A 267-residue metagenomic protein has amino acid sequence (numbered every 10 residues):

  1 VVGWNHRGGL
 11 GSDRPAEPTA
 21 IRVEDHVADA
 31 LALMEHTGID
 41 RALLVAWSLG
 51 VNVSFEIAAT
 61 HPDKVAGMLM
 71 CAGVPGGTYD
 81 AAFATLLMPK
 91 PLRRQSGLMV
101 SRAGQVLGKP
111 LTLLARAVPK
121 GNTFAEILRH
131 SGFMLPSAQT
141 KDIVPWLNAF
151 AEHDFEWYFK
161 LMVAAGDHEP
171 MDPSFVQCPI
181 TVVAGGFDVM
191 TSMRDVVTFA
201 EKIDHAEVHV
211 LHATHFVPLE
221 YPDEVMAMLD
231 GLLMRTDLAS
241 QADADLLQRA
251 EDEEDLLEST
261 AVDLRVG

Functional and structural regions predicted by a protein language model:
V2-L49, A59-H61, A227: Active-site loop/oxyanion-hole signature of alpha/beta-hydrolase fold enzymes
H6-L10, P75, T214-V217: Alpha/beta-hydrolase active-site loop signature
V51-P62, M68: Short glycine-enriched nucleophile-adjacent loop and the immediately C-terminal alpha-helix near the catalytic center
A66-L111: Flexible "cap/lid" loop of the alpha/beta hydrolase fold
L111-M171: Alpha/beta-hydrolase
E152-E201: Conserved serine/cysteine hydrolase catalytic core
M190, A213-A227: Catalytic histidine-centered segment of alpha/beta-hydrolase-like enzymes
M193-F216: Catalytic histidine neighborhood in serine/cysteine hydrolases with alpha/beta-hydrolase-type architecture
